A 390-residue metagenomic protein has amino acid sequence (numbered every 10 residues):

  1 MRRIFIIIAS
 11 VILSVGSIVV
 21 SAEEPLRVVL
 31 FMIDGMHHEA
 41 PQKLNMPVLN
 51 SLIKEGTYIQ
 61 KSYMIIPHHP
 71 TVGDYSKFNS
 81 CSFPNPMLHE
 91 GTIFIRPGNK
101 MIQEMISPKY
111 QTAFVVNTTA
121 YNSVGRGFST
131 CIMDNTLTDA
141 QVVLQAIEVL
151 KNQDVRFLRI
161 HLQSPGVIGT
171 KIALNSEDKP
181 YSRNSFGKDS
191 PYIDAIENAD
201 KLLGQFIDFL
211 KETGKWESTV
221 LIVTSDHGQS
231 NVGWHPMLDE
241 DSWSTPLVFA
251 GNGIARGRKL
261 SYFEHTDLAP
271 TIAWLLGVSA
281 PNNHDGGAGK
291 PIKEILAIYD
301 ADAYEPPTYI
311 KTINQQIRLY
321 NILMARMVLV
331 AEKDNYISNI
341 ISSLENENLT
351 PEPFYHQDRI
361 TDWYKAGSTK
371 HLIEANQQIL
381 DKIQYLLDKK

Functional and structural regions predicted by a protein language model:
M1-I4: Positively charged n-region of N-terminal signal peptides that target proteins for export
I6-G16: Bacterial N-terminal signal peptides
V15-E24: Bacterial Sec-dependent signal peptides at the C-terminal "C-region" and cleavage site
E24, A120, D208-G214, S230-L238 (+2 more regions): Membrane-interface soluble catalytic domains
P25, G35-Q153, T271-W274, A288-L296: Active-site-proximal alpha/beta segments of enzymes that process anionic O-linked groups
P25, M32, H37, N45-L49 (+13 more regions): Stable alpha-helical elements in mature extracytoplasmic
V29-M32, V48, N198-M237, I272: Metal-dependent active-site segment of extracytoplasmic phospho-/sulfohydrolases and closely related
K151-A195: Active-site His/acidic residue clusters
